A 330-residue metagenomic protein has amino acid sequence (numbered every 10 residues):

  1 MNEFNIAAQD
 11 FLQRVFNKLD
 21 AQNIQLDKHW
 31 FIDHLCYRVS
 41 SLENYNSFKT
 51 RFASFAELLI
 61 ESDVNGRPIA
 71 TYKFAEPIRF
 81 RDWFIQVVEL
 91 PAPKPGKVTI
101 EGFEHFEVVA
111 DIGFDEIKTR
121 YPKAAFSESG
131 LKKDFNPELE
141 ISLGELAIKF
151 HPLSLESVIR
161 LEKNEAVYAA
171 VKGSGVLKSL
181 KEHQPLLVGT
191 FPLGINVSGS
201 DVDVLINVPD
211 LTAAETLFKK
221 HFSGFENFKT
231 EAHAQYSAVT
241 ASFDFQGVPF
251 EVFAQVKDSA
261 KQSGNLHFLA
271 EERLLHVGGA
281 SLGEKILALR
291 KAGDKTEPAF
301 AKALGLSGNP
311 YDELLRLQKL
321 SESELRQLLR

Functional and structural regions predicted by a protein language model:
M1-N5, K163-V188, R330: Helical scaffold of the NTase/Pol beta-like nucleotidyltransferase catalytic core
N2-L19, F55-K97, L131-I159, V248-A254: Conserved short beta-strand elements that form part of the metal-binding/catalytic scaffold of enzyme active sites
Q22-E57, G194-V202, N207-V208: N-terminal interaction modules that seed assembly of large macromolecular complexes
F31-S40, K94-E116, V204-L205: Vicinal oxygen chelate
S47-A56, I117-K123, A214-S223: Short amphipathic alpha-helices in soluble, non-transmembrane regions that often serve as interface/regulatory elements
A70-I78, G224-D258: Conserved catalytic core of two-metal-ion nucleotidyltransferases
I117-E162, I286-A299, G305-R330: Glycine-rich, aromatic-bearing surface loops/beta-hairpins
G175-T212: Active-site nucleotide-donor binding segment shared across nucleotidyl transfer reactions
